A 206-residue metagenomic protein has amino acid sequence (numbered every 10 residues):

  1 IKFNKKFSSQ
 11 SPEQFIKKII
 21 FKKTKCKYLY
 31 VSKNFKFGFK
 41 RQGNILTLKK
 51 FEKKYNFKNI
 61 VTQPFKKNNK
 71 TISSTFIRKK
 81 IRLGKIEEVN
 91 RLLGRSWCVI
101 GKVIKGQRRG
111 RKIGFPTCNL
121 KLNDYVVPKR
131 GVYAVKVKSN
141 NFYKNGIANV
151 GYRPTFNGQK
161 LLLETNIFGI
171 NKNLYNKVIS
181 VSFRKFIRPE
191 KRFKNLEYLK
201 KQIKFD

Functional and structural regions predicted by a protein language model:
I1-K6, Q63: A conserved beta-strand->alpha-helix junction
K2, K33-F35, K185-I187: Short, histidine-centered active-site or binding-site loop motifs used for metal coordination, general acid-base
S9-P116, K194, Y198: Classical nucleotidyltransferase
I104-D206: Phosphate/ribose-recognition catalytic cores of enzymes acting on nucleotide-derived substrates
